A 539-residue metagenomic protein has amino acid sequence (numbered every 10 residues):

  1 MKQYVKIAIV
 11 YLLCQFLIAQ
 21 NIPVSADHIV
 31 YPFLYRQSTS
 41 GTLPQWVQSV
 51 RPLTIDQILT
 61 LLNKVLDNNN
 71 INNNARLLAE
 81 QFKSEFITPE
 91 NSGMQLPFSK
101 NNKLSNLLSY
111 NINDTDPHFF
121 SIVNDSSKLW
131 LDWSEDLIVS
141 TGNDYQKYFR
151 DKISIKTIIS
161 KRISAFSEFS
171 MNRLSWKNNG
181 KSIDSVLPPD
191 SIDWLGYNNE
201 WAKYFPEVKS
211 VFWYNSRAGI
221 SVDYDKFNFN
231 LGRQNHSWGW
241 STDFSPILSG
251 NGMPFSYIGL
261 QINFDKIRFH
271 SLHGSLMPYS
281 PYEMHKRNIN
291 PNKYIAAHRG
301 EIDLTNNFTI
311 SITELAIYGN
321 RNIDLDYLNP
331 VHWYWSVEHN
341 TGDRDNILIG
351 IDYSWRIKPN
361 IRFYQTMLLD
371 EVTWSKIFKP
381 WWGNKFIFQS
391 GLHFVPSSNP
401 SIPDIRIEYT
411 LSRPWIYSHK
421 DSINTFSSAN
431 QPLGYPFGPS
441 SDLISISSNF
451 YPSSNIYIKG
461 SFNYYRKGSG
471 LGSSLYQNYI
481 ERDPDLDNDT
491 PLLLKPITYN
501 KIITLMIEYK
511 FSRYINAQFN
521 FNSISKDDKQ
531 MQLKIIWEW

Functional and structural regions predicted by a protein language model:
K2-Y11: Sec-dependent signal peptide recognition, specifically the positively charged N-region followed immediately by
C14-L17: N-terminal signal peptide c-region/cleavage motif recognized by signal peptidases
A19-N21, A26: Boundary at the C-terminal end of the N-terminal hydrophobic targeting segment
H28-I29, N73: Serine-centered coil/turn micro-motif
V30-F33, T54: Stable alpha-helical elements in mature extracytoplasmic
F33-S49: Extracellular-facing binding/remodeling surfaces
P44-S49, T54-D56, L61, L66-T309 (+5 more regions): Outer-membrane beta-barrel channel domains
W213, D303-A316, R321-W539: Exposed, low-structure sequence patches enriched in small/polar residues
